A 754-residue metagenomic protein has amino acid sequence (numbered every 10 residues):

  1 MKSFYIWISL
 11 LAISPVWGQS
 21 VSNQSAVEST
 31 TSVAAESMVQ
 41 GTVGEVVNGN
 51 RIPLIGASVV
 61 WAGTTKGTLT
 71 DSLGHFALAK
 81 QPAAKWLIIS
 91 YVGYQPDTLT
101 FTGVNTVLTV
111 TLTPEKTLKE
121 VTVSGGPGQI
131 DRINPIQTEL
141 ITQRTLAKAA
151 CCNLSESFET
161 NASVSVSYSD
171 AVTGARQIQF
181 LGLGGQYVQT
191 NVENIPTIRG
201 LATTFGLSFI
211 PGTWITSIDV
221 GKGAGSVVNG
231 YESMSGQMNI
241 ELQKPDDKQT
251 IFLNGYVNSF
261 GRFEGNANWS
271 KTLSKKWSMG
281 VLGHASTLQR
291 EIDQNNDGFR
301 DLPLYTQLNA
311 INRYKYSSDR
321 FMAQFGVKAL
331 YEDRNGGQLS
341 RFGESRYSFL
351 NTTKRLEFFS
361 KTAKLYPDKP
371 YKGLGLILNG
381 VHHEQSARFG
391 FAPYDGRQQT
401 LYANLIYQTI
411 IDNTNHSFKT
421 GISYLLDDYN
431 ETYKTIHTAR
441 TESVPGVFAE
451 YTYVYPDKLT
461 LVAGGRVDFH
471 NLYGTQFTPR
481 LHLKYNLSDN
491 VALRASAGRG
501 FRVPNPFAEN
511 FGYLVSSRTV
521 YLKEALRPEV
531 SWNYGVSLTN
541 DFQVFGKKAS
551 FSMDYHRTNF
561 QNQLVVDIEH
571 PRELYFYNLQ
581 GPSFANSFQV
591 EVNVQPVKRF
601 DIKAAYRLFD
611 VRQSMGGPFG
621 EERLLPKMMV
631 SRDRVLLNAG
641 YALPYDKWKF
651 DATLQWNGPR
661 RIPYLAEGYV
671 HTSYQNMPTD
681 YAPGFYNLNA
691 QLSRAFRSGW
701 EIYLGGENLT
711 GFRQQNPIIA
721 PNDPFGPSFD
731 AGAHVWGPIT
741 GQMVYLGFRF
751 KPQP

Functional and structural regions predicted by a protein language model:
F4-W7, W656-G668, S693-P754: C-terminal beta-signal and adjacent terminal beta-strands/loops of Gram-negative outer-membrane beta-barrel proteins
V21-N50, I55-A62, W86, S90-Y94 (+3 more regions): Short, acidic, small-residue-rich periplasmic hinge/interaction motif at the N-terminus of Gram-negative outer-membrane
F76-K80, I195-K222, A310, L522-K523: Short acidic/polar hinge/loop motifs at secondary-structure boundaries that mediate gating or recognition
A79, S155-R199: Extracytoplasmic beta-strand/coil segments of soluble accessory domains associated with Gram-negative outer-membrane
T106-T111, L154-S157, R176-Q179, N191 (+4 more regions): N-terminal periplasmic accessory domains that precede and gate Gram-negative outer-membrane beta-barrel machines
L288-N309, K315-L374, G380-Q398: Flexible loop and strand-edge segments within Gram-negative outer membrane beta-barrel domains
G375-A387, N486, R494, R527-F584: Membrane-embedded beta-barrel scaffold of Gram-negative outer-membrane proteins
P456, F551, Y555-N559, N578-E667: Gram-negative outer-membrane beta-barrel transporters
